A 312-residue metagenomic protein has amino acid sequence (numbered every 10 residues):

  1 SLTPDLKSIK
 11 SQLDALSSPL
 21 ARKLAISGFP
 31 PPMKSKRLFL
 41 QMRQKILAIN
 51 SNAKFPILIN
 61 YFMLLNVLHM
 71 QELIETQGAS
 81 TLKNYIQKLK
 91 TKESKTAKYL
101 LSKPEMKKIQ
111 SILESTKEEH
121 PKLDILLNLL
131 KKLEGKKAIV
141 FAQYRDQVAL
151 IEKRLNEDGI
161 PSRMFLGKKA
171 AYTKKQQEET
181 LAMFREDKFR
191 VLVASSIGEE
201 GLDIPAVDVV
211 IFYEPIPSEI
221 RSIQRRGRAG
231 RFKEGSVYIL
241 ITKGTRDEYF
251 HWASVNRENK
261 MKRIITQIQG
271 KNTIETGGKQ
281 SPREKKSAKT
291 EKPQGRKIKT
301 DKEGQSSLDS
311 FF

Functional and structural regions predicted by a protein language model:
D5-D146, L150-K153: Helicase motor interdomain insertion/brace
K7-K10, G201-I204, E219-S222, R246-W252 (+1 more regions): Switch/connector loops and helix/strand junctions flanking conserved nucleotide-binding motifs in nucleotide-processing
S18, R22-P30, K34-K45, I268-F312: Long, largely alpha-helical accessory region at the distal end of helicase-like NTP-driven motors
P121-L129, Q176-T180, I197: Well-ordered alpha-helical segments embedded in enzymatic catalytic cores
K131-E134, N156-E157, A182-D187, G201-I204 (+1 more regions): Conserved catalytic network of the ASCE P-loop NTPase/AAA+ motor domain
K137-F141, Q147-S196: Conserved helicase ATPase core of P-loop NTP-dependent helicases/translocases
G167-A171, R190, S196-F232, K243-G244: Conserved RecA-like helicase motor core of SF1/SF2 enzymes
R228-E258: Conserved segment of the helicase C-terminal RecA-like domain
